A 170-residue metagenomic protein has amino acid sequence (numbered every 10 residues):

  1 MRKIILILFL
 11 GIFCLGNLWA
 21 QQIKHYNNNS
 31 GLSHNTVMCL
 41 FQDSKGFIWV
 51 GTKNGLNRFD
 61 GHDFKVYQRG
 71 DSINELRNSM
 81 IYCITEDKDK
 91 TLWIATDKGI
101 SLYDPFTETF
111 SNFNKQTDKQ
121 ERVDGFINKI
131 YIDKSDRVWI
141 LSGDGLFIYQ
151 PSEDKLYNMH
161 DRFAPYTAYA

Functional and structural regions predicted by a protein language model:
M1-A170: Carboxylate-rich, polar loop motifs that coordinate divalent cations or form catalytic acidic clusters
